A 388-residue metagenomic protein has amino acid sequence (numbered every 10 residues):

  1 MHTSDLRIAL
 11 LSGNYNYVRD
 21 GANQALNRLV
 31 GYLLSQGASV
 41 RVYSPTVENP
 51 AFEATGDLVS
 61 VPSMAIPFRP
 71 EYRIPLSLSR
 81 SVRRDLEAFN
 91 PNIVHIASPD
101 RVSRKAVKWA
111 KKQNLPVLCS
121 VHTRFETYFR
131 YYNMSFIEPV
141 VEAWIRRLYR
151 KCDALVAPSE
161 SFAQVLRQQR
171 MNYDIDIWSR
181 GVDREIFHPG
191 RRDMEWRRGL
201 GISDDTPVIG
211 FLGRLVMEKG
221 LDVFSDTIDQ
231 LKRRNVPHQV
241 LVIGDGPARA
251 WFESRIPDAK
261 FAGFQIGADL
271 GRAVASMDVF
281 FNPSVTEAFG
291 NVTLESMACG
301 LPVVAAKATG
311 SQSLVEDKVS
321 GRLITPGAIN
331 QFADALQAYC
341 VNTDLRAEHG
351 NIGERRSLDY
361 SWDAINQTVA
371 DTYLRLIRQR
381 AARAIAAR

Functional and structural regions predicted by a protein language model:
M1-P62, W362, L374, I385: N-terminal subdomain of nucleotide-sugar transferases
S44, S60-P62, E138, E142-D193 (+1 more regions): Donor nucleotide-sugar binding/catalytic pocket of nucleotide-sugar-dependent glycosyltransferases
N92, A275-A288, L301: Acidic donor-binding loop of glycosyltransferase active sites
P99, I266, V285: Aromatic "clamp/platform" in nucleotide-sugar-dependent glycosyltransferases that forms part of the donor/acceptor
S203-K219, S225-D229: Conserved donor-binding/catalytic core segment of Leloir-type glycosyltransferases
R249-G271: Nucleotide-activated donor-binding/catalytic signature segment of Leloir-type glycosyltransferases, i.e., the conserved
T293, P302-A305, V315: Short hydrophobic beta-strand element within catalytic cores of glycosyltransferases and related nucleotide-activated
D317-K318, R322-I329, A338-D344: Conserved acidic donor-binding segment of nucleotide-sugar-dependent glycosyltransferases
